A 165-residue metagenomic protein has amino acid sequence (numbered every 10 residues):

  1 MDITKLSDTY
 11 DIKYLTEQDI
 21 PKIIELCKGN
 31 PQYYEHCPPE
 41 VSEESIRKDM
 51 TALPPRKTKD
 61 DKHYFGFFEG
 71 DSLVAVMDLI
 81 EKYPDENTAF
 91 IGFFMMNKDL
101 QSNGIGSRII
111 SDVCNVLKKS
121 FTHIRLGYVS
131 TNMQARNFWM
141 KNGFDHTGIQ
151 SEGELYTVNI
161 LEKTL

Functional and structural regions predicted by a protein language model:
M1-I3, Y156-L165: Terminal substrate-recognition subdomain of acyl/acetyltransferases
I3-Y10, Y14-I20, E25-D99, I110-D112 (+2 more regions): Acetyl-CoA-dependent GNAT
N97-D99, N103, T131: Active-site acidic-Proline motif in GNAT/NAT acetyltransferases
G104, F121, G143: Short glycine-rich hinge loops at helix-strand junctions in the catalytic core of two-component histidine kinases
S107, S130-G148: Conserved active-site alpha-helix within GNAT-family acetyltransferase domains
L117-Y128: Conserved GNAT acetyl-CoA-binding A-motif
L126-R136, E152-T157: Conserved beta-strand-loop-alpha-helix junction that forms the acyl-donor binding cleft
